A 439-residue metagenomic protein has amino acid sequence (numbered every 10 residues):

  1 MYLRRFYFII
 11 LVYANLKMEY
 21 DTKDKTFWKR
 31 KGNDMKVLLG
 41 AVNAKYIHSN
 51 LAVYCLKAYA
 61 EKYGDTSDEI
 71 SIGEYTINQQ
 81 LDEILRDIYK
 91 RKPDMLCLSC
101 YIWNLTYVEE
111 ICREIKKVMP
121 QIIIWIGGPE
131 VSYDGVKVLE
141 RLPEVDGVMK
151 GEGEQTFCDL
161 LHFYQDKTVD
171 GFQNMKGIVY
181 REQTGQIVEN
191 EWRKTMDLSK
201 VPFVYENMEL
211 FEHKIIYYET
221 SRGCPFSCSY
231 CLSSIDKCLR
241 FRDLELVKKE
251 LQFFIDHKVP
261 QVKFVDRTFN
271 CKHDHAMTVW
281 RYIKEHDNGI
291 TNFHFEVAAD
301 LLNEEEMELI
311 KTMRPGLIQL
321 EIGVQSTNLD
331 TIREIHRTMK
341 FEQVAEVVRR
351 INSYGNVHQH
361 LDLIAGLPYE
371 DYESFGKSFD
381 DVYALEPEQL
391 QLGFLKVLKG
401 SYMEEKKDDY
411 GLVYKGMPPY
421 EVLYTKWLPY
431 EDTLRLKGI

Functional and structural regions predicted by a protein language model:
L3, Y7-L11, L16: Short hydrophobic targeting helices and cationic amphipathic motifs that mediate membrane/organellar targeting
A14, D21-T22: Short hydrophobic alpha-helical segments enriched in small aliphatic residues
K25-K36, M175, V179-T220: N-terminal [4Fe-4S]-dependent radical SAM core
K36-K45: Nucleotide-activated donor-dependent transferases that construct or modify glycoconjugates
Y46-A52: Short N-terminal binding/cap micro-motifs at the start of the first secondary-structure element
Y59, E69-W192: Glycine-rich beta-alpha loop elements in corrinoid/cobalamin-binding modules across cobalamin-dependent enzymes
T76, M95, I123, K248 (+4 more regions): Conserved C-terminal portion of the radical SAM core fold that forms the substrate/S-adenosylmethionine-binding
S199-S353, V357: Radical SAM [4Fe-4S] cluster-binding motif and immediate context
